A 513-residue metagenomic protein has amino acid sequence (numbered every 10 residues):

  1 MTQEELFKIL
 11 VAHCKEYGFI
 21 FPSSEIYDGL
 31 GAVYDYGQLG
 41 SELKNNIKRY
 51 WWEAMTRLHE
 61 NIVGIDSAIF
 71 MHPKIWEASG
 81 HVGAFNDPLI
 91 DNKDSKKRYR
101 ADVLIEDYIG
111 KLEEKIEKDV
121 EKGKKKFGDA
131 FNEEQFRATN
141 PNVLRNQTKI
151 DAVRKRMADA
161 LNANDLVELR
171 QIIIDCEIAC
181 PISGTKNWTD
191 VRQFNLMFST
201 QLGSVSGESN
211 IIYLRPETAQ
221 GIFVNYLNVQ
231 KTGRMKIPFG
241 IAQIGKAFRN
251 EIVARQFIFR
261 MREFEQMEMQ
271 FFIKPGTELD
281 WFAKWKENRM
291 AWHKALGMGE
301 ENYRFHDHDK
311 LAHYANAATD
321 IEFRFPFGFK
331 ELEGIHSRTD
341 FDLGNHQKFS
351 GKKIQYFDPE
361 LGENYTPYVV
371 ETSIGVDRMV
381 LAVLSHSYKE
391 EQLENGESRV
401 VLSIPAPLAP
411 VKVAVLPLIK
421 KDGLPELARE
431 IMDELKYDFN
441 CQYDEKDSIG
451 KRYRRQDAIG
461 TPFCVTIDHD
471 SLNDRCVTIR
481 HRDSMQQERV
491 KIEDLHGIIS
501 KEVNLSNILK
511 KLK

Functional and structural regions predicted by a protein language model:
M1-K513: NTP/phosphate- and nucleic-acid-binding module
